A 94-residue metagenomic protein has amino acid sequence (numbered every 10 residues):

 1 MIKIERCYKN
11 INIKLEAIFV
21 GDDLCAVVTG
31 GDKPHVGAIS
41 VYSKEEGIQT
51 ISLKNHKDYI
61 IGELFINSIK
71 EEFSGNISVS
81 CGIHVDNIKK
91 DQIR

Functional and structural regions predicted by a protein language model:
I2-E72, N76-R94: Conserved mixed alpha/beta catalytic, RNA-binding, or beta-rich assembly cores of soluble enzyme, regulatory
